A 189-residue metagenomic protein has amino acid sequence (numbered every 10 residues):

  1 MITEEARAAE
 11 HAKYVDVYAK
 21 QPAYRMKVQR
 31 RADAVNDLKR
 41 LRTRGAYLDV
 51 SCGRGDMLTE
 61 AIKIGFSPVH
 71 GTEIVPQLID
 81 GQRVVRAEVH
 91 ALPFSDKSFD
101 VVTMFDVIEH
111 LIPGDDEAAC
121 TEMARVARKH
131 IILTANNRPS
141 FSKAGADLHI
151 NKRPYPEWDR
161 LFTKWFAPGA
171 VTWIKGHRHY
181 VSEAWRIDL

Functional and structural regions predicted by a protein language model:
M1-S95, T103, E117-C120, G145-L161 (+2 more regions): Conserved N-terminal segment of class I S-adenosyl-L-methionine
G45, D100, K129: Conserved acidic residues
F66, A127-R128: A structural motif
V101-V107: A short beta-strand submotif of the Rossmann-like class I SAM-dependent methyltransferase core that lines
H110-L111: A short His-aromatic
E122-V126: Conserved helix-to-beta-strand junction in the class I
R128-N137: Conserved beta-strand signature within the Rossmann-like core of class I S-adenosyl-L-methionine
